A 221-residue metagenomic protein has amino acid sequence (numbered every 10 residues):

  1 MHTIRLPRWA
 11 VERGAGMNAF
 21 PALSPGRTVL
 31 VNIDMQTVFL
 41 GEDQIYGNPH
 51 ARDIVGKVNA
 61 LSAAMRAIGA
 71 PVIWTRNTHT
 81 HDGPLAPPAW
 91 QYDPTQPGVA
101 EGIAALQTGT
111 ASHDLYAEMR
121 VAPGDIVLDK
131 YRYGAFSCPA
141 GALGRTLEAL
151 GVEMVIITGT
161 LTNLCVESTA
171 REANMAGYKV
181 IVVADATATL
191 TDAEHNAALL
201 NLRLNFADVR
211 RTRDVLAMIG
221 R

Functional and structural regions predicted by a protein language model:
M1-V121, M218-R221: Active-site acidic carboxylates
A67-A70, G151, G177: Glycine-centered short loops/turns at secondary-structure junctions
T108-I156: Internal catalytic-core helix/loop-beta-alpha segment that presents or stabilizes conserved functional determinants
I156-G159, Y178-D192: A short glycine-rich beta-strand->turn/loop micro-motif centered on a GG-aromatic cluster
V166-A176: Short Gly/Thr/Asp-enriched flexible loops that form oxyanion-binding sites at enzyme active sites
L190-R203: Active-site-proximal loop->helix
F206-R221: A charged, well-structured terminal subsegment
